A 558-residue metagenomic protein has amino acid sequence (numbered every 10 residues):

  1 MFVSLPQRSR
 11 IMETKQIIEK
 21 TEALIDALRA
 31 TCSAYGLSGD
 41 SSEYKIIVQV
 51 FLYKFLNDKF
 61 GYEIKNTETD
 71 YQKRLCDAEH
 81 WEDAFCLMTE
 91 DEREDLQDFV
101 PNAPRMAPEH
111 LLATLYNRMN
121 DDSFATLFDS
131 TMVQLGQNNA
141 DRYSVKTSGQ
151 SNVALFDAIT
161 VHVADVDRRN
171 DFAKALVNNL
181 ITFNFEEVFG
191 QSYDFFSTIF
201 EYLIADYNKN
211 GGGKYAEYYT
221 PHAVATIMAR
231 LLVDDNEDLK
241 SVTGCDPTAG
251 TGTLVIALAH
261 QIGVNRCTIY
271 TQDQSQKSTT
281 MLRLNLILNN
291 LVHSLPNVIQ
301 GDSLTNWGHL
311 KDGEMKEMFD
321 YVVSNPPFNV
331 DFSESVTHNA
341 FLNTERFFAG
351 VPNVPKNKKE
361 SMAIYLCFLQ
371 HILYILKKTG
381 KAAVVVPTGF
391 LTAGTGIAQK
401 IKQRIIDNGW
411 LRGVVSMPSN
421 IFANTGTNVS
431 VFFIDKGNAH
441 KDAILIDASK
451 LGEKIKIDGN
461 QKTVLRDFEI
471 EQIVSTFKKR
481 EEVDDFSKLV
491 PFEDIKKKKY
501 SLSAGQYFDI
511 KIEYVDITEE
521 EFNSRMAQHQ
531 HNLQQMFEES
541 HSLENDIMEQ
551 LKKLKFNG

Functional and structural regions predicted by a protein language model:
F2-I227, L232, S294, I299 (+4 more regions): Non-catalytic, mostly N-terminal accessory regions of nucleic-acid modification and defense proteins
E13-K15, K316-G558: A conserved structural/catalytic subdomain of Rossmann-like adenosyl-cofactor enzymes
K54-F60, I64, Y207, N236 (+5 more regions): A generic secondary-structure signal for well-formed alpha-helical elements
N210, T268, V351-P355: A short, mixed-charge helix-start or loop-turn motif at secondary-structure junctions
K214-S324, N329-F341, V386-G389, I397-I401 (+1 more regions): Conserved S-adenosyl-L-methionine
